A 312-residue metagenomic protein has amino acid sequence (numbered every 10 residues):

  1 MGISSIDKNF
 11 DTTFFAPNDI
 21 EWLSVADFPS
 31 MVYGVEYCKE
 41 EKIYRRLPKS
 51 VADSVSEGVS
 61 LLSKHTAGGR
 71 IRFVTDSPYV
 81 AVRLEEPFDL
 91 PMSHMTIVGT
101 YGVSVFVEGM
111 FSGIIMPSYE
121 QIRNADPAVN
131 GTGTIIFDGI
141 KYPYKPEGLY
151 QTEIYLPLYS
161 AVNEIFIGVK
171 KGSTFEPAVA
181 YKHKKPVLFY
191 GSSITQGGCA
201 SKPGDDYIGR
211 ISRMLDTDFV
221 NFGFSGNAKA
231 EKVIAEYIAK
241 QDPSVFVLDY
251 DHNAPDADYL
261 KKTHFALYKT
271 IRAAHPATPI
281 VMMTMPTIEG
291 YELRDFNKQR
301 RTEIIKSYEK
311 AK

Functional and structural regions predicted by a protein language model:
M1-P186: N-terminal secretory targeting modules
K64, G68, S77, N227 (+1 more regions): Alpha-helical cap/lid subdomain in secreted, periplasmic, or secretory-pathway luminal O-acyl-processing enzymes
F166-I167, C199-P203, D258: Short, solvent-exposed loop/turn and secondary-structure capping segments
K184-D205: Catalytic nucleophile-elbow at a beta strand-turn-alpha helix junction centered on a G-D-S/GDSL motif, marking
S193-G198, V220-F224, D251-D258: Surface-exposed cleft-lining segments at the edges of enzyme active sites
S201-R210, E303-A311: Short, solvent-exposed amphipathic alpha-helices that sit in or adjacent to ligand/effector-binding or catalytic
I208-N221: Short helix-loop-beta junction
